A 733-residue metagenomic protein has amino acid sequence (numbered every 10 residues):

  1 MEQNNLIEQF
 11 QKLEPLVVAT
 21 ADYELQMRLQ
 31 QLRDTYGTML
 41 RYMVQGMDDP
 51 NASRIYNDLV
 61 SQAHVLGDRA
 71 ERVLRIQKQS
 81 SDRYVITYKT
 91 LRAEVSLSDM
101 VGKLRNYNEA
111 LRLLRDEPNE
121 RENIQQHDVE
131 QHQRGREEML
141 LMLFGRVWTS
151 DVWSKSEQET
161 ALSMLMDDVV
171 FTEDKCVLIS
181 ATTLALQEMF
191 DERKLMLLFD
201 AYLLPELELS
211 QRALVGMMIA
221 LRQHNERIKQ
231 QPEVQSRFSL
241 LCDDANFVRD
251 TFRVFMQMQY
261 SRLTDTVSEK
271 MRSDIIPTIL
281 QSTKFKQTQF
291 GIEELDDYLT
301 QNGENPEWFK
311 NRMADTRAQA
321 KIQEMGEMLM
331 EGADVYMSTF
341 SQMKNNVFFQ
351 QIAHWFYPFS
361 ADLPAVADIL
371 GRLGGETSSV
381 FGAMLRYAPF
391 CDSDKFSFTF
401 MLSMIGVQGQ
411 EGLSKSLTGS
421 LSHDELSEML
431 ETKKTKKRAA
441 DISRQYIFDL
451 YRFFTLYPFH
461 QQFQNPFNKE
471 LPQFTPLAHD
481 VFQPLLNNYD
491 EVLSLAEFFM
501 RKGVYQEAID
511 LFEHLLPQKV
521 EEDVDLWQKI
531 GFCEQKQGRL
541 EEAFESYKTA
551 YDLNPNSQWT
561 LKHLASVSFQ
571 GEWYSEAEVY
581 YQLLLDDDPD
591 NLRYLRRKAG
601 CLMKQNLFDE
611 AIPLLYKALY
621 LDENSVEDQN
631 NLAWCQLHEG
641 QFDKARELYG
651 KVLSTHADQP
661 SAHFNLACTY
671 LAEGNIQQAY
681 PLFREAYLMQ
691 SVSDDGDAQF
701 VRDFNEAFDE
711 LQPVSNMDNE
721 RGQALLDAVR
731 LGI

Functional and structural regions predicted by a protein language model:
A213, E491, D525-L526, T560 (+4 more regions): TPR alpha-solenoid repeat register
H354-W559, H563: Alpha-solenoid helical-repeat scaffolds
H514-P517, K548-D552, Q582-D586, Y616-Y620 (+2 more regions): Conserved structural position within tetratricopeptide repeats
